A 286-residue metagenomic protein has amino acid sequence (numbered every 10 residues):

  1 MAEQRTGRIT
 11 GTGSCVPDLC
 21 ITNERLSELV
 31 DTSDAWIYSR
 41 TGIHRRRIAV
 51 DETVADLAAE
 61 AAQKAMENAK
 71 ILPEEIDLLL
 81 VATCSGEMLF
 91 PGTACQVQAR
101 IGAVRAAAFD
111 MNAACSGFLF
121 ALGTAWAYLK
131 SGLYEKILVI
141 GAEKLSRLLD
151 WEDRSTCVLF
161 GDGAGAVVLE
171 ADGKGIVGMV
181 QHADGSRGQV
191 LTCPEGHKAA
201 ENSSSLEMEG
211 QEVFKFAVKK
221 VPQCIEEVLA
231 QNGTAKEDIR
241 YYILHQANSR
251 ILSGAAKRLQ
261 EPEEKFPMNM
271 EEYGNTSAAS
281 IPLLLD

Functional and structural regions predicted by a protein language model:
M1-D51, D153-K219, Q223: Condensing-enzyme catalytic core mediating Claisen C-C bond formation in acyl metabolism
A2, A55, A59-A62, M66 (+5 more regions): Claisen-condensing/thiolase-fold acyl-transfer catalytic domains that form or cleave C-C bonds in fatty acid
I9-G11, I37, A65, L79 (+6 more regions): Buried hydrophobic positions in well-ordered alpha/beta secondary-structure cores of metabolic enzymes
C15, A82-E87, A113-S116, G141-S146 (+3 more regions): Acidic, glycine-rich active-site loops and adjacent beta-strand->loop/helix elements that engage anionic groups
D31, A61-D77, Q223-R240: Phosphate/pyrophosphate-binding loops at sites that engage ATP/ADP/AMP, CoA/4′-phosphopantetheine, polyphosphate
A35, L72-L78, R105-A107, E135-I137 (+2 more regions): Short acidic capping loops at alpha-helix termini that bridge into adjacent secondary structure
Y128-G163: Flexible, glycine-rich active-site loops centered on histidine and acidic residues that chelate a metal or position
N202-M270: A contiguous, well-structured pocket-lining segment that forms one wall/lid of small-molecule binding clefts in soluble
